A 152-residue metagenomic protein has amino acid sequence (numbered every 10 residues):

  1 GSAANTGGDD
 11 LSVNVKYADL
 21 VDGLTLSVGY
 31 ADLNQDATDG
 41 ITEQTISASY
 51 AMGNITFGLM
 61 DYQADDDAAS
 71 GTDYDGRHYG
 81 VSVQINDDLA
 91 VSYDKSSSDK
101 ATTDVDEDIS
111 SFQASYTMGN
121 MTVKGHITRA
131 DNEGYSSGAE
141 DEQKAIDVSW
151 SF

Functional and structural regions predicted by a protein language model:
G1-F152: Outer-membrane beta-barrel proteins
